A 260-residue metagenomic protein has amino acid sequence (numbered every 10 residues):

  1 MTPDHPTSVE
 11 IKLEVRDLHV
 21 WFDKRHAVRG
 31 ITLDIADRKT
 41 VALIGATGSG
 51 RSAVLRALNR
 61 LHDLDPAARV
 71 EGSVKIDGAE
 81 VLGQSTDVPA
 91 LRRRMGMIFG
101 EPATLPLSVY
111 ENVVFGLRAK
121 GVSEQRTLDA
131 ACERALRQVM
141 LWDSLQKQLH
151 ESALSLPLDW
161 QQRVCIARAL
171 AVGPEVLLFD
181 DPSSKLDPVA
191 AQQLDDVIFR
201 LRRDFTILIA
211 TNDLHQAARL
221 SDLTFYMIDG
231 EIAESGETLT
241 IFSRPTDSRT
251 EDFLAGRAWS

Functional and structural regions predicted by a protein language model:
N59, Y110-A119, D129, H150: Short helical segment in ABC ATPase nucleotide-binding domains corresponding to the A-loop/adjacent helical element
A67-R69, E80-G96, A119, I241-P245: ABC ATPase NBD coupling module
S73, A79-E80, R126-K147: Conserved ABC ATPase "signature" region
V172, R203: Conserved signature/switch motifs of ABC ATPase nucleotide-binding domains
L177-D180: Catalytic Walker B motif of ABC-type/P-loop ATPase nucleotide-binding domains
S235-G236: ABC ATPase "signature
